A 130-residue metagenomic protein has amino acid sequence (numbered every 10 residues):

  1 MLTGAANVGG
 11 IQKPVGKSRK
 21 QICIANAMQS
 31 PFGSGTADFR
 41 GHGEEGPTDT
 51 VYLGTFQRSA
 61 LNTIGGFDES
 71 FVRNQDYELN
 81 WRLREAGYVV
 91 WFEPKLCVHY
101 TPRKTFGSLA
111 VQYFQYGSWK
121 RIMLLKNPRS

Functional and structural regions predicted by a protein language model:
M1, Q12, Y52, F67-E69 (+1 more regions): Short acidic donor-binding/metal-coordinating loop in glycosyltransferase active sites
M1-N26, V89, P94-T101: Conserved donor NDP-sugar-binding/catalytic core segment of glycosyltransferases
T3-G4, T63, F67, A86-G87: Structured helix-beta-strand junction loops
G10-G16, A25-P47, V51-L53, N62 (+1 more regions): Short, flexible, basic/aromatic active-site loop/helix in glycosyltransferases
L53, S59, V89-V90: A residue-level structural signature of the nucleotidyltransferase/glycosyltransferase Rossmann-like core
S59-T63, C97: Short, well-ordered alpha-helical scaffold segment located in the soluble/lumenal catalytic or ligand-binding core
D68-S130: Catalytic donor/gating beta->alpha subdomain of glycosyltransferases that bind UDP-sugars
